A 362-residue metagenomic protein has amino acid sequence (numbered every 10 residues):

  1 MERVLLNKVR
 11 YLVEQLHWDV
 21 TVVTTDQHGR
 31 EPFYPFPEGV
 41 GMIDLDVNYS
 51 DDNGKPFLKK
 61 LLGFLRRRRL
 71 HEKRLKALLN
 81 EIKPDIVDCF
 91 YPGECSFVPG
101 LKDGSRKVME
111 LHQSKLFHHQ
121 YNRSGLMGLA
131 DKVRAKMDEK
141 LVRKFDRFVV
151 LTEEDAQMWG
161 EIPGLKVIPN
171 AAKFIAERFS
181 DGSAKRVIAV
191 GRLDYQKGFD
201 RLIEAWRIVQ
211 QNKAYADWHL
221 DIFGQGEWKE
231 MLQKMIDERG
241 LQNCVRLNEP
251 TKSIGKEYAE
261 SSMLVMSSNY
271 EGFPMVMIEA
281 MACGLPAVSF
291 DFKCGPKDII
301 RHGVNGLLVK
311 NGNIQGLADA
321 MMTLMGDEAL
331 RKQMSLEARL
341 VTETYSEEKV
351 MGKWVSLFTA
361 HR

Functional and structural regions predicted by a protein language model:
E2-N7, K185, A189-Q210, E227-Q233: A conserved mid-protein helix/loop that constitutes part of the nucleotide-sugar donor-binding site
Y11, L16-L62: N-terminal strand-loop element at the rim of the active site of nucleotide-sugar-dependent glycosyltransferases
K73-A77, G128-F148: Membrane-proximal helix-turn-helix segments that form the acceptor-binding/catalytic region of lipid-linked
C89-E94, L111: Short His-centered aromatic/hydrophobic patch
E154, A171: Carbohydrate-associated surface elements
P250, N269: Aromatic "clamp/platform" in nucleotide-sugar-dependent glycosyltransferases that forms part of the donor/acceptor
P286-F290: Short hydrophobic beta-strand element within catalytic cores of glycosyltransferases and related nucleotide-activated
R301-G303, L307-I314, M322-E328, E343: Conserved acidic donor-binding segment of nucleotide-sugar-dependent glycosyltransferases
